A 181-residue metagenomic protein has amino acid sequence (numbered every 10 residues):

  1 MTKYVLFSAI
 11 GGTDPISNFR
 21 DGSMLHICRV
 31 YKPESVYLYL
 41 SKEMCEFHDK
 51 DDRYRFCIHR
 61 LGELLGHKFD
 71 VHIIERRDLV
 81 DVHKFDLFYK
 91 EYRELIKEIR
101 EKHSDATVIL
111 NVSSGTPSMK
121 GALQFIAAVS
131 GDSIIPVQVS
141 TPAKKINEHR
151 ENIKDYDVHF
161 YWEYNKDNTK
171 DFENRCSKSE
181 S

Functional and structural regions predicted by a protein language model:
M1-I109, S118-S181: Long, low-complexity, Lys/Arg-enriched
